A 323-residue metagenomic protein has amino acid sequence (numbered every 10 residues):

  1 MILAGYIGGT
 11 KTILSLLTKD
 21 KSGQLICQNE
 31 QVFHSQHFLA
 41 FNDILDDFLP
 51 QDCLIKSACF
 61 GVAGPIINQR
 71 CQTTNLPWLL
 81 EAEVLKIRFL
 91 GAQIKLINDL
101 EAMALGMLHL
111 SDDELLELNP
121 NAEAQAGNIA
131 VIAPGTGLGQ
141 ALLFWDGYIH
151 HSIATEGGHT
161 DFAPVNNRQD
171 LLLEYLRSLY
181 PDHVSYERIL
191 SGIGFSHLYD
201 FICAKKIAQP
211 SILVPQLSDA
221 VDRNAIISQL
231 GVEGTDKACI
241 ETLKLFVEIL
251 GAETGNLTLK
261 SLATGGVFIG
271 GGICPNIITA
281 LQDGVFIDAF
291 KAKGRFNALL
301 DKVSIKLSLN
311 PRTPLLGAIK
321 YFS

Functional and structural regions predicted by a protein language model:
M1-L54, E174-S323: ATP-binding/phosphotransfer module of carbohydrate and carboxylate kinases, centering on a glycine-rich
T12, P65-I67, G137-A141, H197 (+1 more regions): Short, acidic Gly/Pro/Ser/Thr-rich loop/turn segments
K19-Q24, L76-L79, L110-L118, W145-I153 (+1 more regions): A glycine- and small-aliphatic-rich helix-loop capping segment at beta-alpha/alpha-beta transitions that lines
D46, L96-I129: Conserved phosphate-binding catalytic cores of ATP/NTP-utilizing and phosphoryl-transfer enzymes
P50-L96, A104-E114, N276-T279: Short beta-strand-loop/turn "lid" adjacent to the catalytic site in phosphate-handling enzymes
F60-P65, D99, A133-T136, T264-I273: Glycine-rich beta-strand-to-loop/alpha-helix junction loops that act as flexible
L118-Y186, F286-K291, R295, L300: Glycine-rich phosphate-binding loop of actin/hexokinase-like ATP-binding domains
